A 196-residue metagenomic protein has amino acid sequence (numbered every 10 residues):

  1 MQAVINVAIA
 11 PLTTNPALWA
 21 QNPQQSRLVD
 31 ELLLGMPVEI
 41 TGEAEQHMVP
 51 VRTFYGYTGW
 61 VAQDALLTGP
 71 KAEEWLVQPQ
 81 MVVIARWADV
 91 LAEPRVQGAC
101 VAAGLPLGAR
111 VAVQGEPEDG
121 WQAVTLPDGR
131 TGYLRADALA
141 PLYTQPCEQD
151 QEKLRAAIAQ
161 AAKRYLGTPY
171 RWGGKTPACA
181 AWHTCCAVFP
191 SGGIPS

Functional and structural regions predicted by a protein language model:
M1-I9, P23, D30, L34-E39 (+7 more regions): Boundary regions of SH3-family modules and the immediately adjacent low-complexity/disordered segments in eukaryotic
Q2-L18, A181: Short low-complexity stretches enriched in small and charged residues
T13, W19, V90-P94: Core beta-strand residues in small-molecule sensory/regulatory alpha/beta domains
T14, P37, R110, R164 (+1 more regions): Generic detector of well-ordered secondary structure
N15-P16, P23-Q25: Short, glycine/acidic-enriched capping/hinge loops at junctions between secondary-structure elements
A88-V96, A102, A109, T168-A180: Glycine-rich catalytic cores of cysteine/serine-nucleophile enzymes that process amide/ester linkages in cell-envelope
R155-S196: Catalytic cores of peptidoglycan-degrading enzymes
